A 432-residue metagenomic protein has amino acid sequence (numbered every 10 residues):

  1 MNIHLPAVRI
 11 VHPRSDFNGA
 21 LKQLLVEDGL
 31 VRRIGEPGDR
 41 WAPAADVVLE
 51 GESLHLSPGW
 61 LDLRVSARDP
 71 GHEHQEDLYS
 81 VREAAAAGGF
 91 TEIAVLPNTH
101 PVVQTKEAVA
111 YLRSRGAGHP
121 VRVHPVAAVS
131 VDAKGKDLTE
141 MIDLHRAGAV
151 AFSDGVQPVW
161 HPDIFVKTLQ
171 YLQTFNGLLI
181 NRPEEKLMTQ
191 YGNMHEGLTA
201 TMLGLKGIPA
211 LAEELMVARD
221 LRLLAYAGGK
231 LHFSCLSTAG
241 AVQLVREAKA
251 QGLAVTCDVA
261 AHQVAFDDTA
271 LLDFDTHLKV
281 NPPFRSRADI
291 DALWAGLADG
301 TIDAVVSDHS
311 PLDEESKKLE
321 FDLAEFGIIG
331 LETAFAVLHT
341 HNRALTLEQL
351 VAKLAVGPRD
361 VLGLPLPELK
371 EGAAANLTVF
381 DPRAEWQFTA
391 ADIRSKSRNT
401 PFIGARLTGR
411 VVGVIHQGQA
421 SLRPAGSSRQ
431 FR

Functional and structural regions predicted by a protein language model:
M1-P43: N-terminal metal-binding scaffold of metallo-dependent hydrolase/deaminase domains
V8, G29, S53, R64 (+14 more regions): Divalent metal-coordination and catalytic microenvironments
D39-L56: Active-site metal-binding motif and surrounding structural segment of the metallo-beta-lactamase
E52-G116: Metal-associated gating/positioning segment near the N- to mid-region
S114-V129: A glycine-rich helix N-cap at a beta->alpha junction
K136-V305: Histidine/acidic residue-rich metal-binding segments in metalloenzymes
M202-K230, H277, A304-V305, S310-R383: His/Asp/Glu-enriched, well-ordered alpha-helical/loop segment that forms or immediately abuts the divalent-metal
L323, A374-R432: C-terminal cap of metal-dependent C-N hydrolases
